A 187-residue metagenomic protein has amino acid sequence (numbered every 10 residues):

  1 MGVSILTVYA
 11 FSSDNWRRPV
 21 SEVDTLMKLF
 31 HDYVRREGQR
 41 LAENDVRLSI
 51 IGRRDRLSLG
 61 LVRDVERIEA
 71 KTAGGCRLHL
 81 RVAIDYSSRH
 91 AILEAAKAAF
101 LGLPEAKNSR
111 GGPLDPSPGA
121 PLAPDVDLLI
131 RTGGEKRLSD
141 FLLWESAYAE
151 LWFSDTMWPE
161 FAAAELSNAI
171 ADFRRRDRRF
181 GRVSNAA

Functional and structural regions predicted by a protein language model:
M1-A187: Flexible, compositionally biased loop and terminal segments
